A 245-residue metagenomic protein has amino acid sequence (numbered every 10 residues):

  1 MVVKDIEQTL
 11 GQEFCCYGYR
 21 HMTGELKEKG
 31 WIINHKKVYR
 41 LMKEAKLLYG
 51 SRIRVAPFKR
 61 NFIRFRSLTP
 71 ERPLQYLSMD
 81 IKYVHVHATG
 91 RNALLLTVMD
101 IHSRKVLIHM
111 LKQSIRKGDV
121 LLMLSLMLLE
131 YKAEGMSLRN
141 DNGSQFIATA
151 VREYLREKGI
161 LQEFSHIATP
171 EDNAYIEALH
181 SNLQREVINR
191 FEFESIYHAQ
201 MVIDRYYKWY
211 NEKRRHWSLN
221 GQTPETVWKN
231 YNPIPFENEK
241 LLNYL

Functional and structural regions predicted by a protein language model:
M1-Q75, T169, T223-N232: Basic, flexible linker segments flanking DNA-binding modules in nucleic acid-interacting mobile-element proteins
I6-E7, M22, V38, D80 (+11 more regions): Mobile genetic element proteins and their domesticated derivatives, centered on retroelements and DNA transposons
Y49, L161-Q162: Hydrophobic beta-strand scaffold residues
Q75, M79-L107, Q113-I115: An active-site-proximal beta-strand-loop segment
R91, H109-Y131: Active-site beta-loop-alpha junctions of metal-dependent nucleic acid enzymes, especially the RNase H-like/DDE
S103-H109, Q162-S165, N189-R190: Short small-residue beta-strand/loop micro-motif enriched in glycine and branched aliphatics
N140-N142, A148-R152, Q162-Q184, S195-I203 (+1 more regions): RNase H-like two-metal-ion nuclease catalytic core shared by retroviral integrases and related mobile-element nucleases
R156-I160, N182-L245: C-terminal domain-tail junction helix/linker
